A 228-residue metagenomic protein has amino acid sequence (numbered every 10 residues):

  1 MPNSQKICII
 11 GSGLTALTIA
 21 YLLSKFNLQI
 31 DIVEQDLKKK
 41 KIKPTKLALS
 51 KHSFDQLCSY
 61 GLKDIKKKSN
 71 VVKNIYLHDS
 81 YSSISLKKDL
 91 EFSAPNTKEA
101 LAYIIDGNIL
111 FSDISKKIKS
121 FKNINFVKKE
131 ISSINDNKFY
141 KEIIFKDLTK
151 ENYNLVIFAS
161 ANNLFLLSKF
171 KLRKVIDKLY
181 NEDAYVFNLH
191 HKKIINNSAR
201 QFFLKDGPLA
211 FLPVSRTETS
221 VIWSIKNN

Functional and structural regions predicted by a protein language model:
P2-I7: Extreme N-terminal starter segment of soluble prokaryotic enzymes
C8-I10, L22-T45: Glycine-rich FAD pyrophosphate-binding loop
A16-L17: N-terminal Rossmann-fold NAD(P) dinucleotide-binding loop
L22, K117, N188: Rossmann-fold NAD(P)-dependent oxidoreductase module
K43-S80: N-terminal FAD cofactor-binding segment of flavoenzymes
N70-K169, K178-E182: Conserved N-terminal helical subregion
A159-N228: Conserved FAD-binding catalytic core of PHBH/FMO-like flavoproteins
